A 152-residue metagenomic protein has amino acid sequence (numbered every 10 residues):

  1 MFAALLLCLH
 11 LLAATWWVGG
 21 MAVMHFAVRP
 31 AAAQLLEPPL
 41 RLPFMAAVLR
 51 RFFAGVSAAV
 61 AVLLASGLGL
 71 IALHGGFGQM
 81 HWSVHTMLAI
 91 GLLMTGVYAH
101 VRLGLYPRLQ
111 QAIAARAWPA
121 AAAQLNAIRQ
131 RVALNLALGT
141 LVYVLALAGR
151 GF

Functional and structural regions predicted by a protein language model:
M1-F152: Polytopic transmembrane helical bundles with strong interfacial aromatic enrichment
